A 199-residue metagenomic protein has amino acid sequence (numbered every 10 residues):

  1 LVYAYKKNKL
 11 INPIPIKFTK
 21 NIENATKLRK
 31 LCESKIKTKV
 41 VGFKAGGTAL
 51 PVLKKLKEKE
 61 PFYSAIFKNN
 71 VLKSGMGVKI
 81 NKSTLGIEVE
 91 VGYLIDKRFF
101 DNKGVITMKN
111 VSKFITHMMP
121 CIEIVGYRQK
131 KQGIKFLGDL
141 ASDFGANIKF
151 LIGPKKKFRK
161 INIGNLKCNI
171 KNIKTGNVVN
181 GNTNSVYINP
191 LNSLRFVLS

Functional and structural regions predicted by a protein language model:
L1-R195: Catalytic-core "active-site belt" of small-molecule-metabolizing enzymes, emphasizing His/Asp/Glu-rich regions
S199: Glycine-rich phosphate/ribose-binding loops and adjacent secondary-structure elements that form binding surfaces
